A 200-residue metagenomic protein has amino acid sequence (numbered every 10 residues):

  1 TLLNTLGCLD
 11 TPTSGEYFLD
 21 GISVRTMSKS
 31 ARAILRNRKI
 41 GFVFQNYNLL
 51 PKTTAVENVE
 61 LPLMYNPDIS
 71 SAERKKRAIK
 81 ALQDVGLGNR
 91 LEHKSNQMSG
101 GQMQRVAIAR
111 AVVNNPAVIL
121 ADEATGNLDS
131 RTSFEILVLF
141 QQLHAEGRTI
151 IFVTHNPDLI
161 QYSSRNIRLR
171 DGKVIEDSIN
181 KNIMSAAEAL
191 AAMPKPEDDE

Functional and structural regions predicted by a protein language model:
T1-Y162, N166: ABC family nucleotide-binding domain
R170: A cytosolic small-molecule/anion-sensing beta-strand core signal
K173-D199: Conserved beta-strand-loop-alpha-helix hinge in the C-terminal portion of ABC ATPase nucleotide-binding domains
